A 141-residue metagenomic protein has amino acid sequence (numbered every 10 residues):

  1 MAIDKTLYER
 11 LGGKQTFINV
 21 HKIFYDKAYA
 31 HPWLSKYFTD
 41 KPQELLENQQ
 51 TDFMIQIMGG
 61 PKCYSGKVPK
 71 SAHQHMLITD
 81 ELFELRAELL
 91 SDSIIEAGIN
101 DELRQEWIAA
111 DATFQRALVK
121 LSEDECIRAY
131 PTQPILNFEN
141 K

Functional and structural regions predicted by a protein language model:
M1-K141: Core of compact, soluble alpha-helical bundle domains
